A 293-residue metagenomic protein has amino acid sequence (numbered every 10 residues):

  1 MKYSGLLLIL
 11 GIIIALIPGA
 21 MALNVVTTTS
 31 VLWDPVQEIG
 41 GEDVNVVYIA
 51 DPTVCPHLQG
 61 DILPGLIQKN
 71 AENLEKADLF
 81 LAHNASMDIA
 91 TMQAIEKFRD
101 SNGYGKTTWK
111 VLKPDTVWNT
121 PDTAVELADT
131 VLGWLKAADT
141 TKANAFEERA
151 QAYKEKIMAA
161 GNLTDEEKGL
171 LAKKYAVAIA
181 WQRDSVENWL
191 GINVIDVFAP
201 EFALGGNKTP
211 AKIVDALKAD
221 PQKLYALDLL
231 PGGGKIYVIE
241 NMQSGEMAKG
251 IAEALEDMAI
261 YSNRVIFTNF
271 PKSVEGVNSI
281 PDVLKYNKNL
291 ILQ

Functional and structural regions predicted by a protein language model:
M1-L23: Secretory targeting signatures
L23-Q293: Extracytoplasmic metal-acquisition and chelation regions
